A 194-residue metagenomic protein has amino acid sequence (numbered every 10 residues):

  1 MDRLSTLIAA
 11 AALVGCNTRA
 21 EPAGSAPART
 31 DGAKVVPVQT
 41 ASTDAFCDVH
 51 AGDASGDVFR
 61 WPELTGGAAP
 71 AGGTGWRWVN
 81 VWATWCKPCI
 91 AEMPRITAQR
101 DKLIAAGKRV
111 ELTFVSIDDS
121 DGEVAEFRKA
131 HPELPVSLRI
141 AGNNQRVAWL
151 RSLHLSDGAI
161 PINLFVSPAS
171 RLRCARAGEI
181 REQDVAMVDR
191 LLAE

Functional and structural regions predicted by a protein language model:
M1-R60, C174-A175, E194: N-terminal targeting signals for export/organelle localization
H50-R77: A short beta-strand-turn-helix
G75-R77, V81-W85, A159: Short pre-active-site segment immediately N-terminal to redox-active cysteine/selenocysteine motifs in thiol-based
V81-A98: Conserved redox-active cysteine motifs that mediate thiol-disulfide chemistry, especially di-cysteine Cys-X(1-2)-Cys
A83-P88, I117-G122, N144-R146, E179-R181: Solvent-exposed loop/turn segments at secondary-structure junctions within structured extracellular/periplasmic domains
K108-G122, P135-N144: Thiol-based oxidoreductase modules, predominantly thioredoxin-like and allied folds used for disulfide exchange
R128-P161: Short, internal strand/loop/helix patches that form the active-site neighborhood or redox-interaction surface
I160-E194: Thiol-/selenol-based redox modules, centered on thioredoxin-like and closely related oxidoreductase domains
